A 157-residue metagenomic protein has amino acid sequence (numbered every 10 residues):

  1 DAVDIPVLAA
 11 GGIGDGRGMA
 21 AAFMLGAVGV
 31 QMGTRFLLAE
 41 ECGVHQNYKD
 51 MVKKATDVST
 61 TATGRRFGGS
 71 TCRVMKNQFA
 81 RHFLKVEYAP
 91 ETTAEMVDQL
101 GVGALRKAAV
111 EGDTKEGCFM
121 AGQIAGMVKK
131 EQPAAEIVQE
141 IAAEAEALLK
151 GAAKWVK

Functional and structural regions predicted by a protein language model:
D1-L8, G14-K157: Conserved active-site-proximal phosphate/metal-binding subdomains
